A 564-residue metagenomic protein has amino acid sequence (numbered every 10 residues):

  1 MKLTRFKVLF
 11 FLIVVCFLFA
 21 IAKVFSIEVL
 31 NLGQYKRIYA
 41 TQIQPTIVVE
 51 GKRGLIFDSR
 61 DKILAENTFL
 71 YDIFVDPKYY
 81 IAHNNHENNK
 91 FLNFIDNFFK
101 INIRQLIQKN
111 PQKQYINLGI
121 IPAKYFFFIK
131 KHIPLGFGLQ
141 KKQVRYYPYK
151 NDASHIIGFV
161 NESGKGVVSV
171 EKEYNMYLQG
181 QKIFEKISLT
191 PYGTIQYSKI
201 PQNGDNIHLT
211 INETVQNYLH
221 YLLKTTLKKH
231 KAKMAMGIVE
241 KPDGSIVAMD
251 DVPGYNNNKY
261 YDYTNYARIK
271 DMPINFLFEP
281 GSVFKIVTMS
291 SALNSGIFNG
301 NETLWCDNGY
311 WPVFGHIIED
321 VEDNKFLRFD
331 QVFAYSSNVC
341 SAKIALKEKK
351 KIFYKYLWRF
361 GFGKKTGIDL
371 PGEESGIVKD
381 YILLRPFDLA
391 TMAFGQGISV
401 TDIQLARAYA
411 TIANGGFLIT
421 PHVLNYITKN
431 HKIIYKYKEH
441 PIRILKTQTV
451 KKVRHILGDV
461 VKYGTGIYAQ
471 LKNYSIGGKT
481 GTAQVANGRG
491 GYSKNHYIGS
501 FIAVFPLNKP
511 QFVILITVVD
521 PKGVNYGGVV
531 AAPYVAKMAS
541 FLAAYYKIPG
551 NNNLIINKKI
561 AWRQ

Functional and structural regions predicted by a protein language model:
M1-Y261, L277, K349-G363, Q470-L471 (+3 more regions): Periplasmic/cell-envelope proteins involved in peptidoglycan metabolism and beta-lactam response
I63-A65, I187-S198, A235-S282, V287-D520 (+4 more regions): Beta-lactam-recognizing serine transpeptidase/beta-lactamase-like catalytic domain environment
